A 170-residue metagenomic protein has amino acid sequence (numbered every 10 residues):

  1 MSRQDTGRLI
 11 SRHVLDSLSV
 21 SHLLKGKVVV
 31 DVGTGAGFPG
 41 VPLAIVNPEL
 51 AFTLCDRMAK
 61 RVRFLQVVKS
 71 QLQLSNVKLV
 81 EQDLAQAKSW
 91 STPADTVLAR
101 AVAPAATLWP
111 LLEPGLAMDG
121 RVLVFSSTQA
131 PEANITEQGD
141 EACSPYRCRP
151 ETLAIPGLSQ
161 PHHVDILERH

Functional and structural regions predicted by a protein language model:
M1, G7-R8, A36, Q82 (+2 more regions): Flexible, active-site-adjacent loop/turn segments at secondary-structure boundaries
M1-G26, V30, K60-R63, V67-V77: Class I SAM-dependent transferase core
I10, V29, L43, L111-L112: Bulky hydrophobic/aromatic packing residues
V32-T34: Conserved beta-strand/loop positions that form the S-adenosyl-L-methionine
A36-E49, P110: Conserved SAM-binding loop of SAM-dependent methyltransferases across substrates and taxa, primarily the Class I
L50-H170: S-adenosylmethionine
